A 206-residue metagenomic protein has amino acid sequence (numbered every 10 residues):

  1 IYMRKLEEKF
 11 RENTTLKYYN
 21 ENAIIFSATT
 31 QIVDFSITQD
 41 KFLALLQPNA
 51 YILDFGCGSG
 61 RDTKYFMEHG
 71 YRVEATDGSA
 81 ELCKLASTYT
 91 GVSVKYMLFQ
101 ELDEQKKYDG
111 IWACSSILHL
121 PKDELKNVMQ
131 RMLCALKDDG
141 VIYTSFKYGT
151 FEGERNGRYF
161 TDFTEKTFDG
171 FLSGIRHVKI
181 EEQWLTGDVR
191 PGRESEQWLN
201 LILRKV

Functional and structural regions predicted by a protein language model:
M3-K106, D123-N127, R131, V141-V206: Class I (Rossmann-like) S-adenosyl-L-methionine-dependent methyltransferase catalytic domain, capturing the SAM-binding
D109: Conserved acidic residues
W112-A113: A conserved beta-strand element that flanks and buttresses the S-adenosyl-L-methionine
S116: Hydrophobic adenine-recognition pocket in adenosine-nucleotide-binding enzymes
P121, L136-K137: Helix-to-beta-strand junctions that scaffold the AdoMet/dcAdoMet cofactor pocket in Class I SAM-dependent enzymes
